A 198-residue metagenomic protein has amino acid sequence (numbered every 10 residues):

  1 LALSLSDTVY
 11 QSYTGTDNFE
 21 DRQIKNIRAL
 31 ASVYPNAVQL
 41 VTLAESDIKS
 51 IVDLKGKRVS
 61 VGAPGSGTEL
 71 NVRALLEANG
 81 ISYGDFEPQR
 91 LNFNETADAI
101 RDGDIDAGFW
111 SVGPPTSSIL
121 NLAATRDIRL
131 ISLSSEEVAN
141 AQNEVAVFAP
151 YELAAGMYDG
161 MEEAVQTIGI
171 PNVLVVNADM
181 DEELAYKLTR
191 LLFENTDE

Functional and structural regions predicted by a protein language model:
L1-A63, L130: Short, glycine-/small- and polar/acidic-enriched structural segments that line small-molecule recognition paths
S6, T16-D17, S46, S82-V175 (+1 more regions): Pocket-lining segment of extracytoplasmic ligand-binding domains
R22, N79-G84: Short helix-capping segments at alpha-helix termini
I51, P64, T68-E69, R73-N79 (+1 more regions): Acidic/His-rich structured neighborhood in mature extracellular/periplasmic domains
G56-S60, Q89, L188: Short, well-ordered beta-strand elements
E183-L191: Short amphipathic alpha-helical coupling segments at ligand-binding clamshell hinges and other catalytic/signaling
F193-E198: Periplasmic-binding protein-like
